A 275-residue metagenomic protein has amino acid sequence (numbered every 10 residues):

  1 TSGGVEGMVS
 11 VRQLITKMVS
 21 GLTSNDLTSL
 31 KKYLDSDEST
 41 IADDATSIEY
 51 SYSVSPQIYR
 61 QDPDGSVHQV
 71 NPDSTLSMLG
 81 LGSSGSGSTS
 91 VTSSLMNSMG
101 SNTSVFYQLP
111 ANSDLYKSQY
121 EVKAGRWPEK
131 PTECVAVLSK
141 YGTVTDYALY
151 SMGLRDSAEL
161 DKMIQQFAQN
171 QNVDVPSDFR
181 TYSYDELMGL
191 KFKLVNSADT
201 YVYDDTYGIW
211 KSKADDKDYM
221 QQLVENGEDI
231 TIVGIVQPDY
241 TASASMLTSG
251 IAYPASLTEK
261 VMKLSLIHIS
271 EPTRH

Functional and structural regions predicted by a protein language model:
T1-T132: Hydrophobic, regular-secondary-structure patches
T23, S98-V261: Hydrophobic secondary-structure segments that place a key small or acidic residue at a functional site
T75-S77, Y182-S183, P272: Short, solvent-exposed coil/turn linker segments
I267-H275: Residue-level detector of conserved catalytic or cofactor/ligand-binding positions in enzyme active sites
